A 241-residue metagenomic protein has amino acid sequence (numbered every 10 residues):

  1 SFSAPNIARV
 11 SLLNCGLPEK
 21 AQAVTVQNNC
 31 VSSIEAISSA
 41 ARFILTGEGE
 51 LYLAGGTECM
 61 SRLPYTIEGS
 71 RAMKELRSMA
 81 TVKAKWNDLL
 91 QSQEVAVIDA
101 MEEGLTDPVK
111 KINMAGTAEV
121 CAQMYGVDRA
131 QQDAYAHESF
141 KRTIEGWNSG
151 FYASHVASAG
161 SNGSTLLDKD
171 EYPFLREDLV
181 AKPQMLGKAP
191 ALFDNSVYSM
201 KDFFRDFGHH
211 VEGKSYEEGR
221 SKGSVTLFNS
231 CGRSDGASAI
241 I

Functional and structural regions predicted by a protein language model:
S1-R9, S154: N-terminal glycine-rich anion-binding loops that anchor highly charged ligand groups
N6-S11, S39, R62-R71: Short Gly/Thr/Asp-enriched flexible loops that form oxyanion-binding sites at enzyme active sites
I7-Q27: Active-site cofactor/substrate anionic-group-binding motifs, chiefly glycine- and Lys/Arg-rich phosphate-binding loops
A23-S32, N229-S234: Active-site nucleophile and cofactor-binding loops and adjacent substrate-binding regions of central metabolic enzymes
Q27-E58, A122-Y152, A239-I241: Active-site-proximal alpha-helical scaffold in enzymes
L51-V120: Flexible glycine-/small-residue-enriched beta->alpha junction loops that bind anionic phosphate/pyrophosphate groups
L89-Y152, T165: N-terminal leader/propeptide and maturation segments of large enzyme subunits in energy/redox metabolism and hydrolases
Q131-I240: N-terminal extracellular/periplasmic Venus flytrap/periplasmic-binding protein-like
